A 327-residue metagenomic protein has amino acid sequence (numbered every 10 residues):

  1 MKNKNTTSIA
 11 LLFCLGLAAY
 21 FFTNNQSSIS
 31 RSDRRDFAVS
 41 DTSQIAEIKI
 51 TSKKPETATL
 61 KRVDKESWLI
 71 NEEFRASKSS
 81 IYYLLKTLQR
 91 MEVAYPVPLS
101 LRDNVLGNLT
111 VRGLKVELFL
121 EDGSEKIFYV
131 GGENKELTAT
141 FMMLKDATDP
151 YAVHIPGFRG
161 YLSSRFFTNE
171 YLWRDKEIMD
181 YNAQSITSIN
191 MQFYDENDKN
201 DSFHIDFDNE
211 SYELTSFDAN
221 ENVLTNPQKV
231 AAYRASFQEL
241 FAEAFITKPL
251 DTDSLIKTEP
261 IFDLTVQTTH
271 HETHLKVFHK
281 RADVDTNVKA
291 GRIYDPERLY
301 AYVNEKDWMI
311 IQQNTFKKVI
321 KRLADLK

Functional and structural regions predicted by a protein language model:
M1-K327: Secondary-structure "cap/kink" motif recognition
